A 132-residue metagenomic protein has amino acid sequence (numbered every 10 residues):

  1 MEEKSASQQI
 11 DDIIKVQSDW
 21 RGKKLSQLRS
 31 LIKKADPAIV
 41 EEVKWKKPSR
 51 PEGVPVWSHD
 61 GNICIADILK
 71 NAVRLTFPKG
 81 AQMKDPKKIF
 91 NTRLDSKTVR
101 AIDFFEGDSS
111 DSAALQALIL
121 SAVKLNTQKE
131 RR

Functional and structural regions predicted by a protein language model:
M1-R132: Charge-dense, helix-prone N-terminal extensions
